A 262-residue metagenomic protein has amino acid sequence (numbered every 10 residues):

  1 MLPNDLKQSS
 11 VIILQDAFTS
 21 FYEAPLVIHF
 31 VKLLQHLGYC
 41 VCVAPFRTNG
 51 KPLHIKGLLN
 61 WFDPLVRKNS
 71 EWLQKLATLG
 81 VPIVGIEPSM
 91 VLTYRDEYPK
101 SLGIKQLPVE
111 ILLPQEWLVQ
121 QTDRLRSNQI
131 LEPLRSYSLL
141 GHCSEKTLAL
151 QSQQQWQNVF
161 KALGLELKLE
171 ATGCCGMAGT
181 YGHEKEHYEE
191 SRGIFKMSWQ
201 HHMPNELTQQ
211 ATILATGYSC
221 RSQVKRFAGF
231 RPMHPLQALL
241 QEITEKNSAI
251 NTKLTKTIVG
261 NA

Functional and structural regions predicted by a protein language model:
M1-A262: Iron-sulfur cluster-binding electron-transfer modules in prokaryotic oxidoreductases
